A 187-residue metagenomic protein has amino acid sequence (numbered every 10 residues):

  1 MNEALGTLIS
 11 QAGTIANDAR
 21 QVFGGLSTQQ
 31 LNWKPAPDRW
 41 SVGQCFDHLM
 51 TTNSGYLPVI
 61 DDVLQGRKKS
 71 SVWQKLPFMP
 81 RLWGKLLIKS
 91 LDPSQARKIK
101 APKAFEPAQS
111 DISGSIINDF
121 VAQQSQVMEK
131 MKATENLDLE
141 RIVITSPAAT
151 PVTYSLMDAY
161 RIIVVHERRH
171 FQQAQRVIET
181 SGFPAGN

Functional and structural regions predicted by a protein language model:
M1-L5, Q109, A149-L156: A short, mixed-charge helix-start or loop-turn motif at secondary-structure junctions
M1-N17: Extreme N-terminal tail/first-helix region
L5-G6, G43, S113-G114, A159-Y160: Active-site rim elements
I15, A19-V22, Y56, F120-Q123 (+1 more regions): Amphipathic alpha-helices that form helix-helix packing interfaces
G25-S27, T134: Short secondary-structure junctions
Q29-K34: AMP-dependent adenylate-forming
P35-I88, S125-A133, L137-N187: Short, contiguous alpha-helical
L82-L139: Acidic/histidine-rich alpha-helical segments that form the ligand environment of transition-metal centers
